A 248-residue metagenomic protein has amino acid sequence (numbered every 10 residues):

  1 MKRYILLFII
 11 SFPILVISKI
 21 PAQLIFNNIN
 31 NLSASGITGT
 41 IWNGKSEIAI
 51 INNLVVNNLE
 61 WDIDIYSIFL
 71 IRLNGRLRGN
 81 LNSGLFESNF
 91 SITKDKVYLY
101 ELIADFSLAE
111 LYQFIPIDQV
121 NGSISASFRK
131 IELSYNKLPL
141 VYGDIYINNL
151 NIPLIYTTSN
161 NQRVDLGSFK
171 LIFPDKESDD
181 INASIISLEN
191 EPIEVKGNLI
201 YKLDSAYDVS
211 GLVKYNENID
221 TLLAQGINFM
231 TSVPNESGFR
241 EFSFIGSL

Functional and structural regions predicted by a protein language model:
K2-I20: Hydrophobic membrane-insertion alpha-helices, especially the h-region of bacterial N-terminal signal peptides
K2-L7, F26-N28, S35, N161-L248: Extended terminal
V16-N30: Short, non-transmembrane alpha-helical segments in secretory-pathway proteins
L32-I131: N-terminal beta-strand/beta-hairpin edge segment
E47-N58, L85-S88, A104-Q119, K130-L138 (+4 more regions): Flexible, membrane-facing loop/turn or short amphipathic-helix motifs that contact lipid bilayers or gate lipid-binding
D64-I68, S91-D95, L133-N136, I172-P174 (+1 more regions): Short beta-strand micro-motifs enriched in acidic
G75, V141-G143, V209: Transmembrane beta-strands of outer-membrane beta-barrel proteins
I145-I147, V213: Transmembrane beta-barrel strands of outer-membrane/channel proteins
